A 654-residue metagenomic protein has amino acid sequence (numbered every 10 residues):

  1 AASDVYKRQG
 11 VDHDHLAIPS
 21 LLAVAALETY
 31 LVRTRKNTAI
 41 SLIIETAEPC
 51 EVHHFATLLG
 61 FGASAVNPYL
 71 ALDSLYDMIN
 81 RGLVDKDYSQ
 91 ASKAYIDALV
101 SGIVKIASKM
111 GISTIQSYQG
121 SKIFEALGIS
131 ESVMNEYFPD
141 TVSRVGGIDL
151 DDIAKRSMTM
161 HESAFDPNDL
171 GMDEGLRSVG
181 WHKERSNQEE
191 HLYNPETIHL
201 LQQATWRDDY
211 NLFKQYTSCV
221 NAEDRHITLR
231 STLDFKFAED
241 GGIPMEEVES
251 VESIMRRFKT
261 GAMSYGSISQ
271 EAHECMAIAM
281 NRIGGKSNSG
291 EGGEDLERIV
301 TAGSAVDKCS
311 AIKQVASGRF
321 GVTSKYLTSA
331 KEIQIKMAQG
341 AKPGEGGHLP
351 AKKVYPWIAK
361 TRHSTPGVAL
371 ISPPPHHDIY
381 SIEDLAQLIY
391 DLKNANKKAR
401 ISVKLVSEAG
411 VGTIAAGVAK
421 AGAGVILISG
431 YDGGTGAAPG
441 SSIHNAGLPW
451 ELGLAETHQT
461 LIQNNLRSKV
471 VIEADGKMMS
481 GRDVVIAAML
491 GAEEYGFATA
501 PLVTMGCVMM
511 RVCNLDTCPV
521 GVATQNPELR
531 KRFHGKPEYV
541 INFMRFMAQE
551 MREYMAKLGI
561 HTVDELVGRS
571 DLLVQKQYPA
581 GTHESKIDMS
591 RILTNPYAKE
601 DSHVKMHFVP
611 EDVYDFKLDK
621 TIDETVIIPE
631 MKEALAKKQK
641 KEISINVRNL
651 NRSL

Functional and structural regions predicted by a protein language model:
A2-Y6: Short, small-residue-biased leader/transition segments that mark boundaries at the very start of proteins
K7-H15, N37, I254-T260, P343 (+6 more regions): Gly-rich Lys/Arg/Thr-decorated short loops/hinges at beta-loop-alpha junctions or inter-strand turns that position
R8, L58, T114, M280 (+6 more regions): Conserved, mostly hydrophobic/aromatic
D12-V24, E28, P366-Y380, I414-Q463 (+1 more regions): Glycine/Thr-rich beta-alpha phosphate-binding loop at enzyme active sites
V24-Y30, N37, V52-K86, K93 (+4 more regions): Flexible glycine/proline-rich, aromatic-decorated loop/lid segments
I40-V52, E291, K404-G410, S468-R482: Glycine-rich beta-to-alpha transition loops that act as phosphate-gripper elements at the mouths of alpha/beta enzyme
P49-F61, G410-A421, M479-A492: Catalytic cores of alpha/beta
Q90, A94-D97, S101, K105-S108 (+2 more regions): Conserved, well-structured core domains of diverse proteins
